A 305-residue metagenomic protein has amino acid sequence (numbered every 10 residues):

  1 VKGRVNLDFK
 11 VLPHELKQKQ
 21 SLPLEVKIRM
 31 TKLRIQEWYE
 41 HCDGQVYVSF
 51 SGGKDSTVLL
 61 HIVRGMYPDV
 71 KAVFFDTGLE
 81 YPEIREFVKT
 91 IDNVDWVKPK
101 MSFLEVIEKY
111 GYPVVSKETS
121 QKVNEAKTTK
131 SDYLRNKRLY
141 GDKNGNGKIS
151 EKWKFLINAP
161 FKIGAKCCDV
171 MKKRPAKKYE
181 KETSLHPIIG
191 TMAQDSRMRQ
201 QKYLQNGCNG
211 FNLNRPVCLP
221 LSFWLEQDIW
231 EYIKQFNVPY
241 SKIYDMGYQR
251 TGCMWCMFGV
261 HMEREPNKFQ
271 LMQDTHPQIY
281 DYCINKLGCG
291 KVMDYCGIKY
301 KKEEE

Functional and structural regions predicted by a protein language model:
K2-D228: ATP-dependent adenylation/nucleotidyltransferase module used to activate substrates
V5-K17, L213-N214, E226-E305: ATP/NTP-dependent adenylation/nucleotidyl-transfer catalytic domains that generate, transfer, or process NMP-activated
